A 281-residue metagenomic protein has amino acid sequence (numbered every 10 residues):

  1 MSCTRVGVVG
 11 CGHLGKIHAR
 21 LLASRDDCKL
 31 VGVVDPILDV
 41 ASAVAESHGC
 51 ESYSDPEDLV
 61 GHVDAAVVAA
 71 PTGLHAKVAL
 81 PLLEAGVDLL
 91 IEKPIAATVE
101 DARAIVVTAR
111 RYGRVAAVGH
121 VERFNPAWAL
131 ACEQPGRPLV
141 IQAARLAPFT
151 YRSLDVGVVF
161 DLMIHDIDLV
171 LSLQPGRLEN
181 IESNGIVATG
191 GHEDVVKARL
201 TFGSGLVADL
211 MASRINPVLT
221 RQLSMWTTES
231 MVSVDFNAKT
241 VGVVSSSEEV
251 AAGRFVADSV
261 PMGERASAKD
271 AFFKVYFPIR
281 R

Functional and structural regions predicted by a protein language model:
M1-H48: N-terminal Rossmann-like dinucleotide-binding module
H18, H48-I105: Beta-loop-alpha module in the N-terminal Rossmann-like domain of NAD(P)-dependent dehydrogenases, especially those
S54, I91, A116-V118, V234: Hydrophobic residues in well-ordered beta-strands that form the structural core
A96-S153: A contiguous active-site-proximal alpha/beta segment in oxidoreductase catalytic domains
G119-P126, F149-N180, E193: Mid-domain beta-loop-alpha active-site segment that forms a flexible, acidic cofactor/metal-binding surface
V121, E229-R281: C-terminal glycine/acidic-rich active-site capping loop/insertion
I167-G242, I279-R280: Contiguous beta-strand/loop segments that form the cofactor/metal-binding neighborhood of enzyme cores
